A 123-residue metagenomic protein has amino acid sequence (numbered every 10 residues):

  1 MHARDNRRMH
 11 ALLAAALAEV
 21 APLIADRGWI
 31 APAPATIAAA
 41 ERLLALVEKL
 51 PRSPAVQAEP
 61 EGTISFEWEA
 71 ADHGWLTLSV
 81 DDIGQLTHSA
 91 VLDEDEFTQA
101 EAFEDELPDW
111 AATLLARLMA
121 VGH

Functional and structural regions predicted by a protein language model:
M1-A55, Q85-H123: Eukaryotic low-complexity, non-globular regulatory regions
P54-Q57, L78: Short, exposed beta-strand/loop patches in secreted or surface proteins that constitute
E59-T63: Short Gly/Ser/Thr- and Asp/Glu-enriched loop/turn motifs at secondary-structure junctions
A71-H73, E94-D95: Glycine-centered tight beta-turn/hairpin loop motif at sheet-sheet or coil-to-beta transitions
G74-V80: Broad, structure-driven detector of short, well-ordered beta-strand segments within folded domains
